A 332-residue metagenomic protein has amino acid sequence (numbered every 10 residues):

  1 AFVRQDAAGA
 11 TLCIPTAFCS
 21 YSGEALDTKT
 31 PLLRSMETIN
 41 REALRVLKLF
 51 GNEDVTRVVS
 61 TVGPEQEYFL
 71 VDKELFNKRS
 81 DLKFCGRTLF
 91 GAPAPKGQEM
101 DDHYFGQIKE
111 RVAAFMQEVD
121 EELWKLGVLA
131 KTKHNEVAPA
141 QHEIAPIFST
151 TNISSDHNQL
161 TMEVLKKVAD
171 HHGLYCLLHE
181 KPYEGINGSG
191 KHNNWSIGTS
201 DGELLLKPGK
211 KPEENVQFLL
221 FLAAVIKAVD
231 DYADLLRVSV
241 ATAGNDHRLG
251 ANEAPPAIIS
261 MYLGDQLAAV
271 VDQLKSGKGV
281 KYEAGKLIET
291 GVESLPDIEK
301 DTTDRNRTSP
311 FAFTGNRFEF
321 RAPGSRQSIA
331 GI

Functional and structural regions predicted by a protein language model:
A1-L178, N187-G190, S196-I332: Glycine-rich, acidic/polar active-site loops that bind/position phosphate-bearing ligands
E180-P182: Short, well-ordered turn and helix-capping elements at secondary-structure junctions
